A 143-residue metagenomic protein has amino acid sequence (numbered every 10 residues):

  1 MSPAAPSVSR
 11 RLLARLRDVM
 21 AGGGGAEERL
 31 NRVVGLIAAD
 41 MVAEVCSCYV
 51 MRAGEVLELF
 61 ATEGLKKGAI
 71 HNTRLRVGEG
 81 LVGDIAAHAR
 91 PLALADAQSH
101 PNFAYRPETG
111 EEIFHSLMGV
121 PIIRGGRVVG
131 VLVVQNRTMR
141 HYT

Functional and structural regions predicted by a protein language model:
M1-A5, Q135-T143: Regulatory loop-to-helix N-cap segments in sensory/regulatory domains that couple ligand/signal detection
M1-E28, A39, V129: Signal-transmission linkers at sensory-effector interfaces
R17-G24, V33-V42, C48-V50, K67 (+1 more regions): Short regulatory alpha-helical segment in sensory/regulatory domains of signaling proteins that mediates
G35-A38, C46-T73, Q98-H100: GAF sensory/regulatory domain recognition with acknowledged cross-activation on helical regulatory dimers
A53-G54, G68-L92: Acidic/proline- and glycine-rich, intrinsically disordered low-complexity segments that serve as regulatory linkers
E58, L65-I70, A95-S116, N136: Signal-transducing coupling segments at domain and membrane junctions
H115-I123: A short, aliphatic-rich beta-strand micro-motif
I122-L132: Short hydrophobic/glycine-rich mini-motifs in sensory/regulatory modules that couple input to downstream signaling
